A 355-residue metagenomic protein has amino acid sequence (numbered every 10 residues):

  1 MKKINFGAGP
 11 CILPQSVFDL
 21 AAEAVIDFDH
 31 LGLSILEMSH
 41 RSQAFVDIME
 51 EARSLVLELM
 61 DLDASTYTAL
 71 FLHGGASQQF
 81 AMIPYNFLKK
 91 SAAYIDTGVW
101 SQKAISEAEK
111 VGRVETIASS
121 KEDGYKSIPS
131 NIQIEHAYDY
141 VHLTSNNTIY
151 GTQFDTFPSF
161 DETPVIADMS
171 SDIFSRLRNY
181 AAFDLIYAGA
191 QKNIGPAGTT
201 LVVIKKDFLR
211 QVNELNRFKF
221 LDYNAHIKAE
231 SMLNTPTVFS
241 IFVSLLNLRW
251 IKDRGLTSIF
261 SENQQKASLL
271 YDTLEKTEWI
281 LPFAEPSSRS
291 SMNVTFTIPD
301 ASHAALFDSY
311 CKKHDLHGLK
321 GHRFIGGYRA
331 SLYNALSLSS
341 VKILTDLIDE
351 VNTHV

Functional and structural regions predicted by a protein language model:
M1-S39: N-terminal "arm"/small-domain region of PLP-dependent enzymes with the aminotransferase-like
K3, R329-V355: PLP-dependent enzyme catalytic core of the Aspartate aminotransferase-like
H30-M82, E107: Conserved N-terminal alpha-helix of the aminotransferase class I/II PLP-enzyme fold
A76-V141: PLP-dependent aminotransferase-like
A108, S120-I173: Active-site phosphate-binding strand-loop segment of PLP-dependent enzymes
I166, Y180-Q191: Conserved active-site segment immediately N-terminal to the catalytic lysine that forms the internal aldimine
A190-Y271, E285, V355: Active-site C-terminal subdomain of aminotransferase-like
I280-Y310: Conserved PLP-binding catalytic core of the aspartate aminotransferase-like
